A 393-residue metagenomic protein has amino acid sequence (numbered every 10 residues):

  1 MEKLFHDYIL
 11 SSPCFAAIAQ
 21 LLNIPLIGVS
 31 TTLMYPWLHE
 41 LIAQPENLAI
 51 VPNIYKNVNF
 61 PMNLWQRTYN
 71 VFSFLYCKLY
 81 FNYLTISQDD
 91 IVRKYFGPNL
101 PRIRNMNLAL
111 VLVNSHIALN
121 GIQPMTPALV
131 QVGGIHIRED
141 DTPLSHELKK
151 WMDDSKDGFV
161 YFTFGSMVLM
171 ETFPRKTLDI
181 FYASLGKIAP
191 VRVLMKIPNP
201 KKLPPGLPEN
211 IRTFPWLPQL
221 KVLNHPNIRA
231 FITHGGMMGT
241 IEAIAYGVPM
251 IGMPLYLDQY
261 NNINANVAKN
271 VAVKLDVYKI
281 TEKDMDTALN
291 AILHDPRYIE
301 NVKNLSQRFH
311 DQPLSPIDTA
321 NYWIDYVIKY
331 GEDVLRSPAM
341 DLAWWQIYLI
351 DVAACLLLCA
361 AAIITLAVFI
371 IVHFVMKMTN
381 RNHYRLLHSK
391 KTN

Functional and structural regions predicted by a protein language model:
M1-V191, K201-E209, W216, E300-L314 (+1 more regions): Nucleotide-sugar-dependent glycosyltransferase catalytic domains
Q20, A243-I244, V267: Short alpha-helix at the nucleotide-sugar/activated-sugar donor binding site of glycosyltransferases and closely
S30, G133, H234-G235, M253-Y256 (+1 more regions): Short beta->alpha connector loops at strand-helix junctions that form conserved, small/polar/Pro-enriched
V193-I197: Short internal beta-strands
K201-P204, D258-N264: Short, glycine/polar-rich helix-capping loops at beta-to-alpha or helix-loop-helix junctions that flank or form
N210, P215-N262: A donor-sugar binding/catalytic signature common to diverse glycosyltransferases and related nucleotide-sugar
R212, A268-V277: A short acidic/histidine/glycine-rich donor-binding loop in glycosyltransferase catalytic cores
I280-R297: C-terminal "capping" alpha-helix adjacent to the active site of nucleotide-linked donor transferases in cell-envelope
